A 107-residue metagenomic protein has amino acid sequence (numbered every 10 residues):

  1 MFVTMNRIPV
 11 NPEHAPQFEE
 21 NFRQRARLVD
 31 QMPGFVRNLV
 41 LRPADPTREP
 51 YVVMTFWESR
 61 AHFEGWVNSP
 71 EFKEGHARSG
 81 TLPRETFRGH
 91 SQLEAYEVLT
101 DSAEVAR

Functional and structural regions predicted by a protein language model:
F2, L39-E49, A77-R107: Glycine-rich beta-strand-turn "strand-cap" elements at beta-sheet edges
V3-I8: Active-site-flanking beta-strand signature of metal-NTP-handling nucleotidyl enzymes and homologous cyclase-like
P9, L41, M54-F56: Short hydrophobic/aromatic beta-strand micro-patches that form the beta-sheet surface supporting nucleotide- or nucleic
P9-F18: Short, surface-exposed ligand-recognition loops at beta-strand->loop->(often short) alpha-helix junctions that present
E13, A44, E58-A61: Short loop segments at secondary-structure junctions
P16, A61-F63, D101: Residue-level signal for secondary-structure boundary sites
E20-N21, R27-V36, F56-L93: An amphipathic, aromatic/His-enriched active-site/gating alpha helix that lines ligand/cofactor pockets
A26-V52: Short, glycine- and small/hydrophobic-rich beta-strand elements in well-ordered beta-sheets
